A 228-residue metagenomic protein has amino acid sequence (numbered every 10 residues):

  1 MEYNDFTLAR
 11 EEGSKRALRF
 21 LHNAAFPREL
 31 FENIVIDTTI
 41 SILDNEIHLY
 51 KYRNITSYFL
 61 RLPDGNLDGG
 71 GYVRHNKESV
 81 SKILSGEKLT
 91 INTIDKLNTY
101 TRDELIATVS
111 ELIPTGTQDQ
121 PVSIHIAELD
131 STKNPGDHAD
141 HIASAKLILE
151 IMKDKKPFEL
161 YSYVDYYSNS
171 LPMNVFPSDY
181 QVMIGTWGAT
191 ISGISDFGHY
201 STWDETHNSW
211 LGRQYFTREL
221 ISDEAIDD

Functional and structural regions predicted by a protein language model:
M1: Acidic/histidine-rich, surface-exposed loop or edge segments in extracytoplasmic proteins
N4-G13, F26-R53, L62-D68, N76-D228: Metal-dependent de-N-acetylase/amidase catalytic core
L18-A25: Signal peptide-proximal N-terminal region of secreted/periplasmic/extracellular or secretory-lumen proteins
T56: Divalent-metal coordination cores built from histidine and acidic residues
G71: Conserved, well-structured core segments
